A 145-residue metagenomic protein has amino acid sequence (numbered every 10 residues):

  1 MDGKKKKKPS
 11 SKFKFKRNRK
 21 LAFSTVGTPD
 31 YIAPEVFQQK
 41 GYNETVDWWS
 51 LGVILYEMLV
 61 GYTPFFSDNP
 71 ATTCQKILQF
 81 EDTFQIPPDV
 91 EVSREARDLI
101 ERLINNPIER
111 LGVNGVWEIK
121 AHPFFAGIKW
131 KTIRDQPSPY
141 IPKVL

Functional and structural regions predicted by a protein language model:
M1-K14, D98-E101, I108-L145: C-terminal regulatory tails of eukaryotic serine/threonine kinases
R17-N18, E35-T45: Conserved end of the kinase activation segment
A22-I32: Conserved activation segment of eukaryotic-like protein kinases, specifically the C-terminal portion of the activation
V60-T63: Structural helix C-cap motif within protein kinase domains
F65-K76: Conserved loop-to-helix junction within protein kinase catalytic domains, corresponding to the end of the activation
L78-D89: Short proline-rich PxxP-based motifs
